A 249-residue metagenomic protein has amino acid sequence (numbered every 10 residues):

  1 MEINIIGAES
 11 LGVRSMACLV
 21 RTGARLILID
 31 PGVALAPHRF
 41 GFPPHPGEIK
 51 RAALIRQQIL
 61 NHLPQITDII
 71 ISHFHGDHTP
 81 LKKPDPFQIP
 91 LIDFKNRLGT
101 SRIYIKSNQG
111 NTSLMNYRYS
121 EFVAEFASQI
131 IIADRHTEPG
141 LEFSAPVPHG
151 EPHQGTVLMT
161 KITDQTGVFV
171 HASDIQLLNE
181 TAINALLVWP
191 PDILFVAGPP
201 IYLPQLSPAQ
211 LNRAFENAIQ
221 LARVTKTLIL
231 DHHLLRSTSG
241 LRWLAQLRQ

Functional and structural regions predicted by a protein language model:
M1-P64, L114-T181: Core dinuclear metal-dependent hydrolase active-site scaffold
V13-R14, F74-P80, G110-S113, Q176-T181 (+2 more regions): Active-site environment of divalent metal-dependent phosphoester hydrolases
R25-L26, R97-I103, R223-L228: A short helix->loop->beta-strand "cap" motif at the edges of active sites that frequently abuts
L28-G32, I66-D77, Y104-K106, F169-I175 (+2 more regions): Active-site neighborhood of phospho(di)ester-bond hydrolases with catalytic His/Asp-centered motifs
P43-S101, W189-F195, I201-L203: Active-site metal-binding motif and surrounding structural segment of the metallo-beta-lactamase
L81-S101, I105, S128-R135, W243-Q249: Short, electropositive alpha-helical surface patch
K83-D85, T181-L186, N217, W243: A short acidic, amphipathic alpha-helical/loop segment
L211-Q249: Binuclear metal-ion centers of metallo-dependent hydrolases, dominated by the metallo-beta-lactamase
